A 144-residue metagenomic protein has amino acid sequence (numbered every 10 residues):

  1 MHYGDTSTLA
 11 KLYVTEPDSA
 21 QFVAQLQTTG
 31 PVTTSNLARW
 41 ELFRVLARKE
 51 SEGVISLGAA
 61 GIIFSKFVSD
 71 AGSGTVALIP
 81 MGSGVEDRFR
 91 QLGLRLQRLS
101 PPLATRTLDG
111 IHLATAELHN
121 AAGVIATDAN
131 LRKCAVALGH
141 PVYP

Functional and structural regions predicted by a protein language model:
M1, I79-M81, Y143: Conserved beta-strand termini and adjacent loop/short-helix elements that scaffold enzyme active sites in alpha/beta
M1-I62, A129, L138-P141: Short, well-structured N-terminal submotif of metal-dependent ribonuclease cores
S7, Q91-L96, A122, D128-P144: A short, hydrophobic/aromatic-rich structural module that often spans a beta strand with its adjoining loop
P17-A20, S73-L78, L118, R132: Noncatalytic, solvent-exposed loop/strand surfaces of beta-propeller-type extracellular/periplasmic domains
W40-L96: Active-site-proximal, substrate-binding regions of enzyme catalytic domains and RNA-binding/basic surfaces
S69, A114, K133: Surface-exposed charge patches
V76-T127: Active-site neighborhoods of divalent-metal-dependent phosphate/nucleic-acid chemistry enzymes
